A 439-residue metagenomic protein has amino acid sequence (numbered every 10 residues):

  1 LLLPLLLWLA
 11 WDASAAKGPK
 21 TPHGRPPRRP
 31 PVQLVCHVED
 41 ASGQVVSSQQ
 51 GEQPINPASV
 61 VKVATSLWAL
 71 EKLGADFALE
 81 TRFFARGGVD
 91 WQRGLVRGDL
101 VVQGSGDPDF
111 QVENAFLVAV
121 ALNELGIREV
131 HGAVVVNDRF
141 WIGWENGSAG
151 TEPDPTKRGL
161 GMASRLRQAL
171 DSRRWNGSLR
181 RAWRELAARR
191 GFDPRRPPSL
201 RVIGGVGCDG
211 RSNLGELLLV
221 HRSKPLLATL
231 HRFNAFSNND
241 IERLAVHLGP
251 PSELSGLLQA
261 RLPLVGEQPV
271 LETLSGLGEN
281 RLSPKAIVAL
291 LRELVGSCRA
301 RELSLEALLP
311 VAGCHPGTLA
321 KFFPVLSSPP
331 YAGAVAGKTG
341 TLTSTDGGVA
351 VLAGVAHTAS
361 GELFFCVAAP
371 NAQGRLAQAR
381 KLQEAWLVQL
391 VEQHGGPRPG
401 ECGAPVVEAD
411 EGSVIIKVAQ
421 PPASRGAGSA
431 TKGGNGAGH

Functional and structural regions predicted by a protein language model:
L2-L9: Bacterial N-terminal signal peptides
W11-A15: Sec/Tat signal peptide C-region and signal peptidase I cleavage site
K17-R29, I55, E71-V270, A359 (+2 more regions): Conserved serine DD-peptidase/penicillin-binding transpeptidase domain and beta-lactam-recognizing active-site
G24-Q49: A short, well-structured edge-of-sheet supersecondary motif
Q33-C36, L230, I241, A350-A353: Short glycine-rich loop/turn motifs
G43, K62-A69, V134, F233 (+4 more regions): Residue-level preference for non-acidic, small/hydrophobic
V46-S48, V246-G428, G433-H439: Small-residue-rich helix-loop
S48-W68, K72: Short active-site loop at a secondary-structure junction that contains or immediately precedes the catalytic residue(s)
